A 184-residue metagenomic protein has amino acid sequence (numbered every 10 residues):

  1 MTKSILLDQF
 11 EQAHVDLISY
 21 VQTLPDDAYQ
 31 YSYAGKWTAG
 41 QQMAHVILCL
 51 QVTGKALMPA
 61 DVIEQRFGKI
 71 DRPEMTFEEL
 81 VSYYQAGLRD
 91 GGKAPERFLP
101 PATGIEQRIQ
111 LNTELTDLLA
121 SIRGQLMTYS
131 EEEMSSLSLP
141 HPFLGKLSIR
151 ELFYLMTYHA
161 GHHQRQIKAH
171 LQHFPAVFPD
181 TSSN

Functional and structural regions predicted by a protein language model:
M1-V15: Extreme N-terminal tail/first-helix region
I5, S19-Q22, S182: N-terminal secretory/membrane-targeting helices
A13, L17, C49, T53 (+4 more regions): Alpha-helical packing segments of well-folded alpha/beta enzyme cores
L17-Y20, L24, Y129-E132: A short secondary-structure junction motif
Y29-S82, M127-N184: Short, contiguous alpha-helical
F77-E132: Acidic/histidine-rich alpha-helical segments that form the ligand environment of transition-metal centers
